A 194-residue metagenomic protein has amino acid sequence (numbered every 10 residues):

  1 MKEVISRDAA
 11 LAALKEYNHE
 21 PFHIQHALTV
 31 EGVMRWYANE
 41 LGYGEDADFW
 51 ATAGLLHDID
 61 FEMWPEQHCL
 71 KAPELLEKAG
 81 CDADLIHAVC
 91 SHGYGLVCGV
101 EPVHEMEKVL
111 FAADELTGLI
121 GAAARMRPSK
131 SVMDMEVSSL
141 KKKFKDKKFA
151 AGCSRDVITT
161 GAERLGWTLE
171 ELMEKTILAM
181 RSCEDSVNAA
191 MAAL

Functional and structural regions predicted by a protein language model:
M1-W64: Acidic/His-rich, divalent-metal-binding segments that scaffold phosphate/diphosphate chemistry
I5, A9, Q25-T29, Q67 (+7 more regions): Conserved active-site and cofactor/substrate-binding residues in soluble primary-metabolism enzymes
K15, N39, E77, K145 (+1 more regions): Short polybasic/polar patches that bind polyanions
G32-N39, E74, K78, S182 (+1 more regions): A generic structural signal for well-ordered alpha-helical segments enriched in polar/charged residues
Y43-A150, T159: Divalent metal-dependent catalytic cores for phosphoryl transfer on phosphate-bearing substrates
S138-L194: A structured, mid-to-C-terminal "fold-capping" secondary-structure block
